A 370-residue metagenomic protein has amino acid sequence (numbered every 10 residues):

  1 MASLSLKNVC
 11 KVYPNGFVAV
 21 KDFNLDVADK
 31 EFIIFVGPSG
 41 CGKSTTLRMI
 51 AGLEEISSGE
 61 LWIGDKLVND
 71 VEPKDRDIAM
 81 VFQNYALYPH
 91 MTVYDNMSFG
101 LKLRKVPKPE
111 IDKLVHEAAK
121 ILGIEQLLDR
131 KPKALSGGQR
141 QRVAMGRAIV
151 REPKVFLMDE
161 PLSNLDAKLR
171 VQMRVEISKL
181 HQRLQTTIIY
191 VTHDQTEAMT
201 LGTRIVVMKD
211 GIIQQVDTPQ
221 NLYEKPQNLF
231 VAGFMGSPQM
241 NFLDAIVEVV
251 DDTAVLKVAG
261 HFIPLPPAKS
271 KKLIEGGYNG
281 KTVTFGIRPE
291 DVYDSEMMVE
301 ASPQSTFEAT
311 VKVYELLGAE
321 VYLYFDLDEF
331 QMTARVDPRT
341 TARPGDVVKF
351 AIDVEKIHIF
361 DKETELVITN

Functional and structural regions predicted by a protein language model:
G16-V18: Short coil-to-beta microelement around the adenine-binding A-loop and adjacent beta1/P-loop entry of ABC ATPase
V36-P38: The feature captures the beta-strand-to-loop junction immediately N-terminal to the Walker
A51: Helix-to-loop junction immediately C-terminal to a conserved catalytic motif
E54-W62: Conserved post-Walker A/P-loop segment of ABC ATPase nucleotide-binding domains
E60, K66-L67, I212: ATP-binding/catalytic-site motifs of ATP-hydrolyzing domains
P73-F234: ABC ATPase nucleotide-binding domains
T253-V311, T341-N370: Glycine/charge-rich catalytic "coupling/switch" loops of P-loop NTPases
